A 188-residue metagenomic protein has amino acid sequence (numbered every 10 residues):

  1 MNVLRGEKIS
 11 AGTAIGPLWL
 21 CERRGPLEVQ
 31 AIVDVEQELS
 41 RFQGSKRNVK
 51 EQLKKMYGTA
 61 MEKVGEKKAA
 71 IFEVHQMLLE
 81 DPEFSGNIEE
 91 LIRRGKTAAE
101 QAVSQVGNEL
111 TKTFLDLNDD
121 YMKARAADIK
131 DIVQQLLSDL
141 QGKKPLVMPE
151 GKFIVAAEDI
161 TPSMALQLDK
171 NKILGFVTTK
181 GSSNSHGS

Functional and structural regions predicted by a protein language model:
M1-S188: Non-catalytic, soluble scaffold/interaction modules
